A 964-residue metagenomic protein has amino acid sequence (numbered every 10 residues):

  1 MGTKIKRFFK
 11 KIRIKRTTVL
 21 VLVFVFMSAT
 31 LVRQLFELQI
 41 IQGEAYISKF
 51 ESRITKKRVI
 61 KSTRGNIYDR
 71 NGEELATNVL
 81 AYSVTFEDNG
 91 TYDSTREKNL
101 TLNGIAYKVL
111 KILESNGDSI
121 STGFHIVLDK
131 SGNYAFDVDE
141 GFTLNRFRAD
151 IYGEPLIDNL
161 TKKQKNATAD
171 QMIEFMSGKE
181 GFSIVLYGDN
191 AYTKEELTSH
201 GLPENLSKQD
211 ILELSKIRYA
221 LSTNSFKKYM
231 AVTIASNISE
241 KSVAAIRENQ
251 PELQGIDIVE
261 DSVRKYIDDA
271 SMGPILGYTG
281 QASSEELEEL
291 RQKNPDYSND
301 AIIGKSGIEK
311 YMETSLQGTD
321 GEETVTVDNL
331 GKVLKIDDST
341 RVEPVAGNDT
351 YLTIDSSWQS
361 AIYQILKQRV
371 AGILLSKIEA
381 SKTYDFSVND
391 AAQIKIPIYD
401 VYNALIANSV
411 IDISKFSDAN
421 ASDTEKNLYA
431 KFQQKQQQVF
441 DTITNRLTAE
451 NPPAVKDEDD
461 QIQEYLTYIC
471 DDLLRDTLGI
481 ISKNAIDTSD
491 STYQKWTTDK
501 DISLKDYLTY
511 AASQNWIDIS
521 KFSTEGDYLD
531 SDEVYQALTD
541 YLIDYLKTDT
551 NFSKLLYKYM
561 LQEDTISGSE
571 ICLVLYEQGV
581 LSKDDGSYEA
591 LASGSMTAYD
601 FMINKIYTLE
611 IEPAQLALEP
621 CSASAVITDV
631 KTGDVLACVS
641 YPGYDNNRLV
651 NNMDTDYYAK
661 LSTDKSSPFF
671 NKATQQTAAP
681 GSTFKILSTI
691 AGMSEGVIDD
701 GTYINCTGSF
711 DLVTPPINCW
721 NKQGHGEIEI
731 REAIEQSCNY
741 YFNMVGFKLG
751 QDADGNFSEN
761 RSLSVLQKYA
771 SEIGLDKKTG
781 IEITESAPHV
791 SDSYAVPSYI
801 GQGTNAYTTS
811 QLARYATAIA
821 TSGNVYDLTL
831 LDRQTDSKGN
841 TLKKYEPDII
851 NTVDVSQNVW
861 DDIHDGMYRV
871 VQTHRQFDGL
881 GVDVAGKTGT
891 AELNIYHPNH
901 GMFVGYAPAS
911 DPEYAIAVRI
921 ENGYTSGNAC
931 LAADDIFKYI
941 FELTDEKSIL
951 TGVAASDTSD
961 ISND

Functional and structural regions predicted by a protein language model:
G2-K605, Q615-S624, G643, G746 (+2 more regions): Membrane-proximal periplasmic segments of bacterial cell-envelope enzymes, especially penicillin-binding proteins
Q34, G72, A106-K108, I246 (+8 more regions): Active-site SXXK
I54-K56, E87-N99, K228-S236, D296-N299 (+9 more regions): Second-shell loop/turn segments in exported
G65-Y68, A76, D261, I267 (+8 more regions): Active-site beta-strand/loop architecture of penicillin-binding DD-peptidases
N348-D349, I394-T444, F669-N671, I698-L766 (+1 more regions): Conserved catalytic neighborhood of penicillin-recognizing serine enzymes
S622, P716-N718, K722, E729 (+1 more regions): Mid-domain, small-residue-enriched loop/turn segments at the edges of structured enzyme/sensor domains
N647-L649, F684, M693-L712, G823-Q834: Short, well-structured active-site flanking segments
D654-T674: Surface-exposed acidic, glycine/proline-enriched linker/cap segments that occur as 15-30-residue helix-coil
